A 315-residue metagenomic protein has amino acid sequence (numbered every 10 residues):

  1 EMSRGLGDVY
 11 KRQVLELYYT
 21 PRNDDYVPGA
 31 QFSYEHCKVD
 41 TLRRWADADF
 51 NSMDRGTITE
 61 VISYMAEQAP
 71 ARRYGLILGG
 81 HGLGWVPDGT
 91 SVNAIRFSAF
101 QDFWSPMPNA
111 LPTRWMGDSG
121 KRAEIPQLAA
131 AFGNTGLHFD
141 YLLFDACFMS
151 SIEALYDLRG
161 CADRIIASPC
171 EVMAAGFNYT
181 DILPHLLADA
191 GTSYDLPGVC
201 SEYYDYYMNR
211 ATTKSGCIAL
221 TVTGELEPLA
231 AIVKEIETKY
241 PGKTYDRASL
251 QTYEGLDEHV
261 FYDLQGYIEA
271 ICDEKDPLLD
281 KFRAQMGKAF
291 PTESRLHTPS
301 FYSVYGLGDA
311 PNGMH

Functional and structural regions predicted by a protein language model:
E1-Y10: Single conserved hydrophobic/aromatic residue that forms the stacking wall/gate of nucleotide- or nucleobase-binding
L6, A71-R73, F139, A162: Local beta-strand N-terminus motif with an aromatic residue
Q13: Extended interaction regions within the primary functional domain
E16-V39, A46-L137, A146-C147, I152-E153 (+1 more regions): Catalytic-core segments of thiol-dependent peptidases
D24-D25, F32, D40, Y267 (+2 more regions): A generic structural signal for solvent-exposed, polar alpha-helical segments
A94, F100-H315: Terminal, contiguous helix-loop blocks that mediate binding/assembly
